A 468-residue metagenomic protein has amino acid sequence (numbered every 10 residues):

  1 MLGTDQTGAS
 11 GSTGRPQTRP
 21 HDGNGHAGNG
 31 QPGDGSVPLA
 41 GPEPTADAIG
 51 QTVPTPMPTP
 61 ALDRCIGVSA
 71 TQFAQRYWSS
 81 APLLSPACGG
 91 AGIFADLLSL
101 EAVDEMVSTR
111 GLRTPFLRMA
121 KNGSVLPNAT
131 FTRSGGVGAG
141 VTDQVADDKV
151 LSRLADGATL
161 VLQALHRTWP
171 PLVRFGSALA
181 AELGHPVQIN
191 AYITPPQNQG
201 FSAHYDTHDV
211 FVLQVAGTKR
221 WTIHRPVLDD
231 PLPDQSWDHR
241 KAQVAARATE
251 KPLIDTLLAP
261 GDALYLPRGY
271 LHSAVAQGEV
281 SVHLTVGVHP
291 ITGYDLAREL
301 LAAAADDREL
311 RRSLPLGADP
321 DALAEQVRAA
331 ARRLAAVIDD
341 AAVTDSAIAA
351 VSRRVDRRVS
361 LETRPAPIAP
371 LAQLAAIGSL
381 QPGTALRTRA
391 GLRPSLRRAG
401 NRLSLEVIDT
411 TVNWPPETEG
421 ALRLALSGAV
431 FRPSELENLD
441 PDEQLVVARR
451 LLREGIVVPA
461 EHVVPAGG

Functional and structural regions predicted by a protein language model:
L2, G41-R76, A91-D262, Y270-L310 (+1 more regions): Active-site region of the double-stranded beta-helix
L2-G3, R15, L39-G41, T45-D47 (+5 more regions): Long, charge-rich, low-complexity alpha-helical segments
C88-G89, T207, E406-T411: Secondary-structure transition/turn motif
L301-L374: C-terminal amphipathic alpha-helical segment
A342-A425, R449, A460-G468: Acidic, low-complexity/disordered tracts enriched in E/D and polar residues
